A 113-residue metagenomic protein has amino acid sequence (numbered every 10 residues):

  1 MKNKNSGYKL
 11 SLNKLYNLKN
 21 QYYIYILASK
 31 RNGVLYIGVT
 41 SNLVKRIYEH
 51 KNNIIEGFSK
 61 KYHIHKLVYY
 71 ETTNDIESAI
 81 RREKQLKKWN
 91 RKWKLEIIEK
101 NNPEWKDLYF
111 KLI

Functional and structural regions predicted by a protein language model:
M1-E56, K60-T72, E77-K84, I97 (+2 more regions): GIY-YIG nuclease catalytic motif and its immediate N-terminal context
W89-N90: A common structural junction motif
